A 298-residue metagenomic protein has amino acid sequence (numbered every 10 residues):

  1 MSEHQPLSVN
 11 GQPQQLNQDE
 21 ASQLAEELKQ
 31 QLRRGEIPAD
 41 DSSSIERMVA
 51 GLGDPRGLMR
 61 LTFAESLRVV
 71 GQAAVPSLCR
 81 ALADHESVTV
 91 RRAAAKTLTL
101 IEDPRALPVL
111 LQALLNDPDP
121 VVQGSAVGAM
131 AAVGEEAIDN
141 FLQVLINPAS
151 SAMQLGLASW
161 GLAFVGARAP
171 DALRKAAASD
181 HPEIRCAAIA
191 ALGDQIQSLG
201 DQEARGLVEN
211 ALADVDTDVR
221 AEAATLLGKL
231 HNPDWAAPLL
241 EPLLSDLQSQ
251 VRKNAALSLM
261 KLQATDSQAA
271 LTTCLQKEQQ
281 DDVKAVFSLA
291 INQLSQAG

Functional and structural regions predicted by a protein language model:
M1-Q12: N-terminal acidic, proline/glycine-rich, low-complexity intrinsically disordered segments
H4, A297-G298: C-terminal end-of-chain micro-motif
D19-D40, L58-Q72, R80, T89-D103 (+9 more regions): Structural detector for internal amphipathic alpha-helices that build alpha-solenoid repeat scaffolds
P38-G51, Q72-D84, D103-N116, E135-P148 (+5 more regions): Amphipathic alpha-helical scaffolding segments comprising HEAT/armadillo-like alpha-solenoid repeats
P55-R56, E86-S87, P118-D119, A149-S151 (+4 more regions): Short inter-helical turns and helix N-cap capping residues of alpha-solenoid HEAT/ARM repeat scaffolds
P238-L239, S249-N254: Short, local alpha-helical segments
